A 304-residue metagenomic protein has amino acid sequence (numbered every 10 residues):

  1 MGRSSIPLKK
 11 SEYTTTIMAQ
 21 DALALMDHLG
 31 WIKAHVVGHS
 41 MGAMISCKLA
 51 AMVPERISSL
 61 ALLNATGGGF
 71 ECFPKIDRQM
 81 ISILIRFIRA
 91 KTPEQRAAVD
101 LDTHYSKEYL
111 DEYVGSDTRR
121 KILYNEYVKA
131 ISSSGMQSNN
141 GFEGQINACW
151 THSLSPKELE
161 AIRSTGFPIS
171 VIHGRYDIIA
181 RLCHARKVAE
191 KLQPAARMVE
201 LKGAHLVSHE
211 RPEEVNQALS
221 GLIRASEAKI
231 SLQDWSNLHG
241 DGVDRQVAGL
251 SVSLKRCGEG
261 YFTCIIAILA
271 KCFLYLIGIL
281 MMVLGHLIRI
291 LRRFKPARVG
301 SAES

Functional and structural regions predicted by a protein language model:
M1-V37: Active-site loop/oxyanion-hole signature of alpha/beta-hydrolase fold enzymes
V36-G38, L63, I172: Short beta-strand immediately N-terminal to the catalytic nucleophile in serine-hydrolase-like folds
G38-G42, S46: Gly/Ala-rich beta-loop-alpha elbow adjacent to hydrolase catalytic centers
A51-M52, S58-T92: Flexible "cap/lid" loop of the alpha/beta hydrolase fold
E94-I146, W150-S153, E158-A161: Conserved alpha/beta-hydrolase catalytic His-Asp/Glu region
T165, V171-H173, D177: Short beta-strand/loop motif that positions the catalytic acidic residue of the alpha/beta-hydrolase fold
I178-H184: Conserved alpha/beta-hydrolase "acid-adjacent" motif
P194-S304: Catalytic active-site module of serine/aspartate enzymes centered on a nucleophile-bearing elbow/loop
